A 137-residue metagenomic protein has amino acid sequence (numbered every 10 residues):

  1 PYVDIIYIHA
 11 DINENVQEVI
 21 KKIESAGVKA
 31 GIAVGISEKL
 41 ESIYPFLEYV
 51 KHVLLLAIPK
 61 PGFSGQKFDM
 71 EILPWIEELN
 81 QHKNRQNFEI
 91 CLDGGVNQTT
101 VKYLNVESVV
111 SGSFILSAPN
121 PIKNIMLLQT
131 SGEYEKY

Functional and structural regions predicted by a protein language model:
P1-E41: Hydrophobic, well-structured mid-protein blocks that either form specific transmembrane helices
Y2, A26-V28, E48-K51, Q86 (+1 more regions): Short glycine/proline-enriched coil/turn segments at helix->beta-strand junctions
D4-I8, A30-V34, V53-L55, F88-G94 (+1 more regions): Hydrophobic faces of well-ordered beta-strands that scaffold small-molecule active sites in alpha/beta enzyme cores
I6, A10-E14, L55-Q66, V106-M126: Glycine-rich phosphate-binding active-site loops on the catalytic face of alpha/beta enzymes
V19-V34, E71-V96, L128-Y137: Alpha-helix-loop-beta-strand connector modules within alpha/beta enzyme cores
V34-M70: Histidine/lysine/aspartate-rich catalytic loop segments that bind and position anionic ligands
S37-Y49, I90, G94-V109, K123: Catalytic cores of alpha/beta
